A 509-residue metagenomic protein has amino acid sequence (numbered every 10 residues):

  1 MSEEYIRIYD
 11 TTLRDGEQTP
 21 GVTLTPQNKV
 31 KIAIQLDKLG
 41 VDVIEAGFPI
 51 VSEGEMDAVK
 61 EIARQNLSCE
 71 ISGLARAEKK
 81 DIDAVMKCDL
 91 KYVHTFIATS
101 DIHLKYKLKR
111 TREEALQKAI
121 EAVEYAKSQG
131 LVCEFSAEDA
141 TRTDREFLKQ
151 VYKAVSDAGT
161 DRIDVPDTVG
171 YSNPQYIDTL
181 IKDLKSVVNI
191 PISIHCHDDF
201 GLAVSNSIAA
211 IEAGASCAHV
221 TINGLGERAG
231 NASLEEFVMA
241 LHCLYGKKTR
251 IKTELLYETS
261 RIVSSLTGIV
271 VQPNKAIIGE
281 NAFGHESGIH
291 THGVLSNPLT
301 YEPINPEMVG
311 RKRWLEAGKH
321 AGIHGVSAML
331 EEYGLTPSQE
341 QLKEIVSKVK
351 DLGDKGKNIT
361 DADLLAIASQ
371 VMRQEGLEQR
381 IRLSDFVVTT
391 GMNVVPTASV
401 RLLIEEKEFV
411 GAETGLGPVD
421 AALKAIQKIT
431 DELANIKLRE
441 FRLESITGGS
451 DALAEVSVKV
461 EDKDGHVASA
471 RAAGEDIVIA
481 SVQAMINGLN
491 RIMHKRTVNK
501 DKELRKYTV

Functional and structural regions predicted by a protein language model:
E3-I8, Q18-V43, D57, E61-Q65 (+2 more regions): Alpha/beta enzyme core
Y5-I6, T12, Y245-A412, S450-L453: A mid-to-C-terminal "edge-of-domain" accessory segment
R14, P49-V51, L74-E78, A98-S100 (+4 more regions): Active-site beta-loop-alpha junctions enriched in small/polar residues
Q18, K31-I32, I359-A468, A472-I477: Non-catalytic terminal/interface segments that mediate subunit docking, oligomerization, and allosteric communication
L39, Q65, F96, A122-Y125 (+14 more regions): Change "in soluble alpha/beta enzymes" to "in soluble alpha/beta proteins
S68, L104, D167, V220-E227 (+4 more regions): Short beta-alpha connecting loops at secondary-structure transitions that line or flank enzyme active sites
S172, D178-S296: Catalytic alpha/beta core domains of metabolic enzymes, predominantly
H466-S469, A473-K502: Mixed-charge, glycine-accented linear interaction segment located at domain edges/termini
